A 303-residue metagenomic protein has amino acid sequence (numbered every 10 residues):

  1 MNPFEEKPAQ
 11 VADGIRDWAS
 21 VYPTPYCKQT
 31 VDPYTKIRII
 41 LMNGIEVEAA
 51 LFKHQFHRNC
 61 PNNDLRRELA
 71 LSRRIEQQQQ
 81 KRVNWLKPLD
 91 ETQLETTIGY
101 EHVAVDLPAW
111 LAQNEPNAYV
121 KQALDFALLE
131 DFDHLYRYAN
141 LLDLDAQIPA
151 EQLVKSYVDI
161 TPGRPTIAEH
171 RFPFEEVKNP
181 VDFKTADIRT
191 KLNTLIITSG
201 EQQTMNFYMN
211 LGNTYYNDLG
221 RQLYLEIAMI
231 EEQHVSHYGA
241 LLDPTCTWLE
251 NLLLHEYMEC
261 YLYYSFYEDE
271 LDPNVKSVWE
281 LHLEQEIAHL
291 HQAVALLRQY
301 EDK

Functional and structural regions predicted by a protein language model:
M1-K303: Non-heme di-metal
